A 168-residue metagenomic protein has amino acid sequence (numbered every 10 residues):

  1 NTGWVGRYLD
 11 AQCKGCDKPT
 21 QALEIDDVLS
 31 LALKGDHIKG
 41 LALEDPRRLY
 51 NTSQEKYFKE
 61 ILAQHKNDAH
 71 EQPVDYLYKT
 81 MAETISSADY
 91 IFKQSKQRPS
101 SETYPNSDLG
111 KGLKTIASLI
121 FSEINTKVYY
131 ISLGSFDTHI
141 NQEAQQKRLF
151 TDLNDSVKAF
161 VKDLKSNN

Functional and structural regions predicted by a protein language model:
N1-D155, A159-S166: Feature for exported/extracytoplasmic and membrane-associated proteins, marking the mature portion
